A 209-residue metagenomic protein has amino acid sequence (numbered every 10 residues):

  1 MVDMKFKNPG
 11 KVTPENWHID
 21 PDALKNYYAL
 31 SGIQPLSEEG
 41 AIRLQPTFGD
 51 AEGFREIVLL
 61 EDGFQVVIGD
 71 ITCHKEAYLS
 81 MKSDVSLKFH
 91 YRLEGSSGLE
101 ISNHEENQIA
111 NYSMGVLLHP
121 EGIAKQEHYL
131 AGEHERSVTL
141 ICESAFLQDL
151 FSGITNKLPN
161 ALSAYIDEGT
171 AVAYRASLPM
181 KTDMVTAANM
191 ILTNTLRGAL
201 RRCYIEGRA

Functional and structural regions predicted by a protein language model:
M1-S83, K88-H90: N-terminal low-complexity or simple alpha-helical regulatory segments that function as activation/interaction modules
N8-P14, E100-A209: Alpha-helical bundle regulatory/interaction domains
T72-H74, R92-E94, I141-A145: Solvent-exposed residues in well-ordered beta-strands and their adjoining turns, especially edge/terminal strands
E94-E100: Short beta-strand segments in beta-sandwich/barrel cores
